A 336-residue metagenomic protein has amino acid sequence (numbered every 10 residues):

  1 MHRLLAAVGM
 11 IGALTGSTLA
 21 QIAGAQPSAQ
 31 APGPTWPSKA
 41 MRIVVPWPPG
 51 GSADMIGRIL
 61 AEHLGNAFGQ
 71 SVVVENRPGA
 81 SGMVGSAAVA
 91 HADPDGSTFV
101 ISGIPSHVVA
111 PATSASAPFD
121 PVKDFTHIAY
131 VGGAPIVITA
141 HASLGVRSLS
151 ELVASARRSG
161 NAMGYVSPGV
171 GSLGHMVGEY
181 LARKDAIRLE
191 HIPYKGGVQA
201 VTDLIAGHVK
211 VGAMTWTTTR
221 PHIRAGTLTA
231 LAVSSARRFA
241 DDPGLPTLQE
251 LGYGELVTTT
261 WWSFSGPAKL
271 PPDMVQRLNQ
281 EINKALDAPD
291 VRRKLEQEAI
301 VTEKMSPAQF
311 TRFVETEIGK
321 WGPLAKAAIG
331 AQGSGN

Functional and structural regions predicted by a protein language model:
M1-L4: Positively charged n-region of N-terminal signal peptides that target proteins for export
A6-T18: Bacterial N-terminal signal peptides
Q21-K123, N161, V170, A186-V211 (+3 more regions): N-terminal (or domain-start) structured segment
Q26, S38-A40, R183, R224 (+2 more regions): An extracytoplasmic/periplasmic, membrane-proximal ligand-sensing/linker region
Q30-G33, D124-I128, Q249-E255: Short beta-strand/turn micro-motifs at beta-sheet edges
H91-S97, I104, A112-Q199, L248 (+1 more regions): Hinge/capping helix and adjacent helix->loop/strand transition within the periplasmic-binding protein
S106-A115, Y180-K184, V211-L245, G322: A ligand-binding cleft/hinge motif common to bilobed small-molecule-binding domains
